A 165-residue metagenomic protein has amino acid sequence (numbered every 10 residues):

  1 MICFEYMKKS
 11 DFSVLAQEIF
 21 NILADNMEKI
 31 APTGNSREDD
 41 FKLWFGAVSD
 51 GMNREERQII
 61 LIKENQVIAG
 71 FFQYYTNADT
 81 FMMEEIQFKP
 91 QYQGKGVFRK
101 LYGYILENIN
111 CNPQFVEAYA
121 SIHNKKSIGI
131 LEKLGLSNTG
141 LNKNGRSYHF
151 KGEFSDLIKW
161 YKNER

Functional and structural regions predicted by a protein language model:
Y6-E84, K89, Y102: Acetyl-CoA-dependent GNAT
E85-G94, A120-H123: A short, internal acetyl-CoA/4′-phosphopantetheine-binding micro-motif in the GNAT/acyltransferase core
Y92, G96-Y104: Conserved acetyl-CoA pyrophosphate-binding loop and the N-cap/start of the following alpha-helix in GNAT-like
R99, I122-G140: Conserved active-site alpha-helix within GNAT-family acetyltransferase domains
I109-S121: Conserved GNAT acetyl-CoA-binding A-motif
E117-A120, G135-E153: Conserved catalytic-core motifs of GNAT/GCN5-like acyltransferases
F154-Y161: Short, charged/polar, Gly/Pro-enriched secondary-structure boundary elements
